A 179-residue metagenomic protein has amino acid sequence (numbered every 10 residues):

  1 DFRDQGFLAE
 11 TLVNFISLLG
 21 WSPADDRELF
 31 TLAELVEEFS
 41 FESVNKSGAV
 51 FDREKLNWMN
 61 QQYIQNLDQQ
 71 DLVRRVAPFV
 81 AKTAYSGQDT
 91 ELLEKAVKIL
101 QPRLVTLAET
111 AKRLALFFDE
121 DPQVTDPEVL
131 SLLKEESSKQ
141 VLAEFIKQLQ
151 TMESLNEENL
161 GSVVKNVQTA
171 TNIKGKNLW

Functional and structural regions predicted by a protein language model:
D1-I64, T151: Alpha-helical recognition segments enriched in aromatics with Gly/Pro capping that present substrate-recognition
F2-E10, K46-D52, S86-A96, T169-N177: Structural motif
L8, T31, S40, D52 (+4 more regions): A diffuse structural propensity rather than consistent per-protein peaks
I16, M59-N60, V97-L104, W179: Short alpha-helical scaffolding segments that buttress acidic/His motifs in well-ordered protein cores
W21, S154, N172-K176: Alpha-helix boundary/capping and short turn/kink residues
Q69-T171: Small-residue-rich helix-loop
